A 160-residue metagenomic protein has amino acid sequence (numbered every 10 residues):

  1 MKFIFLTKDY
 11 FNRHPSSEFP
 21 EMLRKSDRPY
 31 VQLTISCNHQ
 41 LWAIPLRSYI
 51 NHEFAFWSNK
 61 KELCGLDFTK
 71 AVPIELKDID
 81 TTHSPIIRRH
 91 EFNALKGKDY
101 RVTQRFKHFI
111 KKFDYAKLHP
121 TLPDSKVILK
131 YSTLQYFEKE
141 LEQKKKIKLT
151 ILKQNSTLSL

Functional and structural regions predicted by a protein language model:
M1-D27: GIY-YIG nuclease catalytic motif and its immediate N-terminal context
T7, R47, E75: Residues at the C-termini of beta-strands that transition into short coil/loop
Y10, I50, D78: Residue-level detector of flexible, active-site-proximal loop/helix-junction positions within diverse enzyme catalytic
R13-L23, F54-W57, T82-H90: Low-complexity, polar-biased intrinsically disordered regions enriched in Pro/Ser/Thr/Gly
P15, P20, P29, P45 (+3 more regions): Proline-rich intrinsically disordered, low-complexity coils
K25-D27, S36-K70: Compact nucleic-acid interaction/catalytic patches
N59-L160: C-terminal terminal-subdomain/extension
